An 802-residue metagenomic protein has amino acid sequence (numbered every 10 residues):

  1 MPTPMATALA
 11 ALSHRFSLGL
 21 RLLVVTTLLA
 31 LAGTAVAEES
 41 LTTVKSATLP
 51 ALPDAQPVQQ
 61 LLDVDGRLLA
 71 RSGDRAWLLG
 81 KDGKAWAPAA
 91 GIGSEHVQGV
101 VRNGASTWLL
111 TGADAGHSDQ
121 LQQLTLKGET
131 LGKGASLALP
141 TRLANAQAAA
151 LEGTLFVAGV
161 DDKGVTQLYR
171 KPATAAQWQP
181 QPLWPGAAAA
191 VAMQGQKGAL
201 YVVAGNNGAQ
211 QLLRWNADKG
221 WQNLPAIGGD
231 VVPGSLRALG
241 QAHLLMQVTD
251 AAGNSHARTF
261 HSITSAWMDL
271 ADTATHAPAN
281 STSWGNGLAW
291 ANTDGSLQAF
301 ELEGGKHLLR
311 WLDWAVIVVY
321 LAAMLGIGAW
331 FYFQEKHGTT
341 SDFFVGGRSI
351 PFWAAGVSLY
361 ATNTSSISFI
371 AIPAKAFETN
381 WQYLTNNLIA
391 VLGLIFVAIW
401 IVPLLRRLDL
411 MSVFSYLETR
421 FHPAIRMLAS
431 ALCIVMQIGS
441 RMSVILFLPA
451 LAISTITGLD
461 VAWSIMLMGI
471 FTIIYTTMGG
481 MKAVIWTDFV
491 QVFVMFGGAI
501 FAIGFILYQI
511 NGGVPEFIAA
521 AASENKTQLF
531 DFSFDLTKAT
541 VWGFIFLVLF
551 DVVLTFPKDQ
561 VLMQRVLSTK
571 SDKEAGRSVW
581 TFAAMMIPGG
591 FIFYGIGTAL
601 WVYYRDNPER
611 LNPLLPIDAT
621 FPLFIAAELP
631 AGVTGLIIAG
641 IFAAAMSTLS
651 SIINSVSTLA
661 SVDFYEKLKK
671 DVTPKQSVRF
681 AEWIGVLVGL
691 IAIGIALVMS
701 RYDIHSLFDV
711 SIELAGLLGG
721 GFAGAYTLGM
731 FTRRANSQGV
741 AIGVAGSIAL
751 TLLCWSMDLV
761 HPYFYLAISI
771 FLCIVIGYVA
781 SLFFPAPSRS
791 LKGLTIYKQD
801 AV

Functional and structural regions predicted by a protein language model:
D54-L62, G93-R102, T141-A149, G186-G195 (+2 more regions): Repeated scaffold domains used in trafficking and secretory/extracellular systems, primarily beta-propellers
T275-H307: Blade-level signature of beta-propeller repeat domains, shared across WD40, Kelch, NHL, RCC1 and BNR/Asp-box propellers
K306-F369, T476-G479, G498-G504, N511: Membrane-interface "cap" regions at the ends of multi-pass membrane proteins
I327-E335, M442, L446, S454-L467 (+6 more regions): Hydrophobic alpha-helical segments and their helix-loop junctions in multi-pass secondary transporters
E335, P762-V802: Terminal cytosolic tails of multi-pass membrane transporters, especially the segment immediately following the final
G347-I350, A371-T385, E418, F493-T634 (+1 more regions): Loop-to-helix junctions at membrane interfaces in multi-pass transport proteins
T385-T476, L547-T555, A643-M646, S650-S651: Helix-loop-helix module between adjacent transmembrane segments
P423-M427, I438-G439, S661-Y702: Loop-to-transmembrane helix boundary motifs in multi-pass membrane proteins
